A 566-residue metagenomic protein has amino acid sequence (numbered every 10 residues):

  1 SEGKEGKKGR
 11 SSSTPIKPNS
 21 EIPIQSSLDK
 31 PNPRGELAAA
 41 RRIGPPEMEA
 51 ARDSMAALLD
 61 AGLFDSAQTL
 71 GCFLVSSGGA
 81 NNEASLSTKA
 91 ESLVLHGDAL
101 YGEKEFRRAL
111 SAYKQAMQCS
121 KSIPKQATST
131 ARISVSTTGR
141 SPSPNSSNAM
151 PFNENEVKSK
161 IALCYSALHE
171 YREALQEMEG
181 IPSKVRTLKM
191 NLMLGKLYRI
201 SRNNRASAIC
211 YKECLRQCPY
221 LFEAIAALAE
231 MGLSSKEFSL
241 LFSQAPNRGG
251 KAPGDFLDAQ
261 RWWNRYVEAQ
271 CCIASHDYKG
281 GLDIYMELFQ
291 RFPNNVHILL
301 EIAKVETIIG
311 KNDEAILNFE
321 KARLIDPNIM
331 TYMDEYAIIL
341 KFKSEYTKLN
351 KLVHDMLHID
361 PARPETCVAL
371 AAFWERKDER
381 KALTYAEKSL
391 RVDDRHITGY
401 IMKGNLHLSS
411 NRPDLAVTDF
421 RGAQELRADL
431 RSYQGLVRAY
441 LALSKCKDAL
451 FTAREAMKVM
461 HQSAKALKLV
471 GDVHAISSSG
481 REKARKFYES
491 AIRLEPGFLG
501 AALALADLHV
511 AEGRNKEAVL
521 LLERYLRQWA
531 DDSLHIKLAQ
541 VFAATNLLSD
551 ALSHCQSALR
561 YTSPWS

Functional and structural regions predicted by a protein language model:
E2-F106, K121: N-terminal alpha-helical scaffolding segments that mark the starts of alpha-solenoid/helical-repeat architectures
A56, D98, L163, K196 (+10 more regions): Residue-level recognition of tetratricopeptide repeat
L59, V94, Y101, S166 (+12 more regions): Position-specific recognition of the canonical hydrophobic site in helix A of tetratricopeptide repeat
S77, S85, C119, M150 (+12 more regions): Structural marker of alpha-solenoid helical repeat scaffolds
K89, I123, E154, T187 (+11 more regions): Residue-level recognition of tetratricopeptide repeat
S92, Q126, V157, M190 (+10 more regions): TPR alpha-solenoid repeat register
L95, K160, M193, A227 (+8 more regions): Canonical tetratricopeptide repeat
R108, H169-Q176, S201-I209, S235-Q244 (+9 more regions): Structural signature of tandem alpha-helical TPR/SEL1-like repeats, specifically the intra-repeat loop/turn
